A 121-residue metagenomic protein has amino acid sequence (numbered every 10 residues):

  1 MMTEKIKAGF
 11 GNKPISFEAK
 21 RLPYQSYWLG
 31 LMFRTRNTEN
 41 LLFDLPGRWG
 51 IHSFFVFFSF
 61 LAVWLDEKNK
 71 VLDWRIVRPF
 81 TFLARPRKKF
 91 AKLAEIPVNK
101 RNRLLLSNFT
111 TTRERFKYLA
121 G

Functional and structural regions predicted by a protein language model:
M1-G121: Compact, glycine-rich, soluble single-domain proteins
